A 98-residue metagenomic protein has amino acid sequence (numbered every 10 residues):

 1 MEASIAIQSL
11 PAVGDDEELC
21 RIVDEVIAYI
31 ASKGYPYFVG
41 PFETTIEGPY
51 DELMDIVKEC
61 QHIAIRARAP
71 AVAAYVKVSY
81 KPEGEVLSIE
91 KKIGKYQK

Functional and structural regions predicted by a protein language model:
M1-K98: Charge-rich, low-complexity N-terminal segments
